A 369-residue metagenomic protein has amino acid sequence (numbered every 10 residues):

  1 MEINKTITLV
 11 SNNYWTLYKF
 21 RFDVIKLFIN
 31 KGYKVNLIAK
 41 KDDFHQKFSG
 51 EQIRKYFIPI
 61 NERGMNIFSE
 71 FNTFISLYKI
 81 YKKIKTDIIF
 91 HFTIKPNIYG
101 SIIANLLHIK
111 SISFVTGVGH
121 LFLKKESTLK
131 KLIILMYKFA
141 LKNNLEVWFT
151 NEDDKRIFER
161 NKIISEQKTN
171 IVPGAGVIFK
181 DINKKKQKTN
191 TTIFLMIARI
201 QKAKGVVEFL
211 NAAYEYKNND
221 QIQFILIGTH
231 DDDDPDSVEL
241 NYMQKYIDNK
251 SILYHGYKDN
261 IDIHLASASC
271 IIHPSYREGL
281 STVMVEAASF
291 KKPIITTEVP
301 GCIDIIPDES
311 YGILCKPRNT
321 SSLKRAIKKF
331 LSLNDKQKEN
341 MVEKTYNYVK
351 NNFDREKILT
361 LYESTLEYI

Functional and structural regions predicted by a protein language model:
H45-S49, I225-S251: Short, structured helix-loop element that forms part of the nucleotide-activated donor/catalytic region
Y56-F57, K138-N183: Donor nucleotide-sugar binding/catalytic pocket of nucleotide-sugar-dependent glycosyltransferases
H91-N97, V115: Short His-centered aromatic/hydrophobic patch
G176, Q187-K204, L210-A213, F224-I225: Conserved donor-binding/catalytic core segment of Leloir-type glycosyltransferases
Y257, Y276: Aromatic "clamp/platform" in nucleotide-sugar-dependent glycosyltransferases that forms part of the donor/acceptor
P293-T296: Short hydrophobic beta-strand element within catalytic cores of glycosyltransferases and related nucleotide-activated
D308-E309, I313-T320, K329-D335: Conserved acidic donor-binding segment of nucleotide-sugar-dependent glycosyltransferases
K336-N352, L361-S364: A short, well-ordered alpha-helix in the C-terminal region of glycosyltransferases
